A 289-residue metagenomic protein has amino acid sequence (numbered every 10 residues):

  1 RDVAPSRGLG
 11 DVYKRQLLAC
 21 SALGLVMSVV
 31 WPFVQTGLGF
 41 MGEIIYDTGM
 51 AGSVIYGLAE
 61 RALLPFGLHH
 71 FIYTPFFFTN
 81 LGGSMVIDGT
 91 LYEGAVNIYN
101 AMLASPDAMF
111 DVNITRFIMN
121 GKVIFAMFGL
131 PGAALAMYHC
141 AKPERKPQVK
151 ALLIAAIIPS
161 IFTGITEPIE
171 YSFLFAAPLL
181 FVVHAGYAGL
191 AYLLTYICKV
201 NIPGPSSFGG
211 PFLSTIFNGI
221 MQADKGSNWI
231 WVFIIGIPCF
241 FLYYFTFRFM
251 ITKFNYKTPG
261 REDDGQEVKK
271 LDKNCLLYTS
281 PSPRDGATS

Functional and structural regions predicted by a protein language model:
D2-L9, Y13, Y278-T288: Single conserved hydrophobic/aromatic residue that forms the stacking wall/gate of nucleotide- or nucleobase-binding
S6, G10-D11, M41-D47, A51 (+1 more regions): Membrane-interface segments at loop-to-transmembrane junctions
L17, A51-L58, Q266-S280: Cytosolic juxtamembrane regulatory segments of multi-pass membrane proteins
L17-L25, E60-I72, F77-M85, F181-V200: Hydrophobic alpha-helical membrane-insertion segments
A22, V26-W31, D47: Hydrophobic, small-residue-rich alpha-helical packing segments that form membrane-like cores
A22-L23, A59, N120-F125, I158 (+1 more regions): Hydrophobic alpha-helical transmembrane segments of multi-pass membrane proteins
F33-V123, M127, P131, A136-E144: Helix-loop-helix hairpins and the membrane-proximal interhelical loops of multi-pass alpha-helical transport proteins
I87-T115, P131-A134, H139, L152-F162 (+1 more regions): Transmembrane alpha-helical segments and their short flanking loops that form helix-hairpins/helix-helix interfaces
